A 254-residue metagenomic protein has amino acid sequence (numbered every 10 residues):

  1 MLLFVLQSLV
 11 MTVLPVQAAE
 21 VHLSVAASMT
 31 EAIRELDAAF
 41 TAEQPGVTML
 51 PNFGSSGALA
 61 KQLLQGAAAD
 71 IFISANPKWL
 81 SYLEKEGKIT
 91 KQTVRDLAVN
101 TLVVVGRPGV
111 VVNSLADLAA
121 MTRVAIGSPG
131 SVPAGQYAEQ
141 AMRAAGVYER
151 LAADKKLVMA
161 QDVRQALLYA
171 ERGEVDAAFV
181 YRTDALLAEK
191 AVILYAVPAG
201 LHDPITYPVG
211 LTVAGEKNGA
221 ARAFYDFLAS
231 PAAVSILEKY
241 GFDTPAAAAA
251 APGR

Functional and structural regions predicted by a protein language model:
M1-P15: Bacterial N-terminal signal peptides
A18-E43, T48-F53, G57-A67, S74-P77 (+3 more regions): Exported/periplasmic ABC-transporter solute-binding proteins
